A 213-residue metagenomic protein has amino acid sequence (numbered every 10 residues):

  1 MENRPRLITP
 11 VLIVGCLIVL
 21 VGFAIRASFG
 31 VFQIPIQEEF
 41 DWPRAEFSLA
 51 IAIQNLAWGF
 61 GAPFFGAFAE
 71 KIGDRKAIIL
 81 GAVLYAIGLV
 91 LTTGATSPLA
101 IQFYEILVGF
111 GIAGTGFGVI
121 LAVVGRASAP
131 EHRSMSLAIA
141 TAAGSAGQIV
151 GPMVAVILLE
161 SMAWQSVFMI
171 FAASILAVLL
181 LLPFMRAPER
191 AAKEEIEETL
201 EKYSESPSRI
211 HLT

Functional and structural regions predicted by a protein language model:
P10-R44, A62-F65: Extracytoplasmic
A27, N55-P63, Q148-I149: Residue-level signature of mid-helix packing/kink "hotspots" within the transmembrane helices of 12-pass Major
D41, G73, G94-T96, A129: Helix-breaking motifs and short loop linkers at transmembrane-helix boundaries and internal kinks in secondary membrane
G61-G73: Helix-to-loop junctions at the C-terminal end of transmembrane segments in multipass secondary transporters
V83-T96: C-terminal ends and interior cores of transmembrane alpha-helices in multi-pass membrane transporters/permeases
G88, L99-L107: Paired small-residue
I106-A142: Cytoplasmic helix-loop-helix junction between adjacent transmembrane helices in 12-TM secondary transporters
A140-A191: Helix-loop-helix hairpin linking two adjacent transmembrane segments in secondary transporters
